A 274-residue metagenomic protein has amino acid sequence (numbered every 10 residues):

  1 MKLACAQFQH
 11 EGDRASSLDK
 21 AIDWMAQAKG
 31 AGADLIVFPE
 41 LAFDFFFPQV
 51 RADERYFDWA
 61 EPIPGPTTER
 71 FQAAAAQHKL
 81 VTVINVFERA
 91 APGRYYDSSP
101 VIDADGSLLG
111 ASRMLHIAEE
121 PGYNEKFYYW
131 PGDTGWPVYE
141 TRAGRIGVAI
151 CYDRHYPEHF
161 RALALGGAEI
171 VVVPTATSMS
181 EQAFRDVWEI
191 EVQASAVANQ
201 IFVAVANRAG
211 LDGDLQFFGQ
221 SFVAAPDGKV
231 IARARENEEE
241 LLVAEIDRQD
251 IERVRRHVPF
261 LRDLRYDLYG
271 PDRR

Functional and structural regions predicted by a protein language model:
M1-G12, S17, V37, S98 (+4 more regions): Active-site-proximal beta-strand elements of phosphoester/diester hydrolases
R14, M25-D105, T177-A194, A198-I201: Cys-nucleophile CN-hydrolase/nitrilase-fold catalytic domain and related Cys-dependent amidase chemistry that acts on
S16-Q27, Y156-R161: Short, acidic/polar
P48, P100, A111-A118, F222 (+1 more regions): Short beta->alpha transition motifs characteristic of CBS
I63-V83, R145, R154-L241: CN hydrolase (nitrilase-like) catalytic-core segments centered on the catalytic cysteine and neighboring Lys/Glu
A73, A90-G166, M179-A194, H257-F260: Active-site catalytic loop in hydrolytic enzyme cores
I84-V86, S98-V101, P137, S221-V223 (+1 more regions): Short beta-strand scaffold segments in enzyme catalytic cores
Q249-R274: A short C-terminal boundary segment appended to hydrolase-like catalytic domains
